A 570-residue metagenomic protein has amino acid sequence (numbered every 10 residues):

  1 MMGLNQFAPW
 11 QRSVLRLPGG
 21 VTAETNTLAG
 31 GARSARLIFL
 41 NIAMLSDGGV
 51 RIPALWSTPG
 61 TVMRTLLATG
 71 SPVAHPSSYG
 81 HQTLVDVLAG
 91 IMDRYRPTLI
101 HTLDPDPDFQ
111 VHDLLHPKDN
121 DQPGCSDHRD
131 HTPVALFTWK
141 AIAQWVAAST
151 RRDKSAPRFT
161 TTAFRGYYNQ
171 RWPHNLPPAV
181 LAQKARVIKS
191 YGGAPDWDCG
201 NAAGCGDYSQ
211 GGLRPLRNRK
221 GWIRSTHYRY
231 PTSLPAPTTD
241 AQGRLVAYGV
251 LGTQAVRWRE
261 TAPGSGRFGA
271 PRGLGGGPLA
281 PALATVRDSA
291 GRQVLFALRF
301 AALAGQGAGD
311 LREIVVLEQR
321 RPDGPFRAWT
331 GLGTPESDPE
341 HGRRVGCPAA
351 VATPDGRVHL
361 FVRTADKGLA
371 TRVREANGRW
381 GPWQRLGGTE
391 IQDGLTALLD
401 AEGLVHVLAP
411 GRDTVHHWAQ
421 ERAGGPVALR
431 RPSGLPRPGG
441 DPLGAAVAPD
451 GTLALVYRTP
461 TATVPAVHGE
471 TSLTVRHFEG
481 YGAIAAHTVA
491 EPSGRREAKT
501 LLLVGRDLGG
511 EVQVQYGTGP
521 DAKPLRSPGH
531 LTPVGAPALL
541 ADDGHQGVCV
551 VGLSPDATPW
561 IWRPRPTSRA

Functional and structural regions predicted by a protein language model:
M1-F39: Glycine-rich phosphate-binding loop and adjoining beta1-alpha1-beta2 segment of Rossmann-like nucleotide-binding folds
P9-G20, R64-S233: Metal-dependent de-N-acetylase/amidase catalytic core
N26-T83: Active-site/substrate-binding loop(s) of hydrolase catalytic cores
I42, G166, G388: Active-site donor-binding loop signature of nucleotide-sugar glycosyltransferases
G48, D108-V111, G368: Short, well-ordered, mixed-charge alpha-helical segments that flank or form enzyme active sites
R219-A570: A structural motif
